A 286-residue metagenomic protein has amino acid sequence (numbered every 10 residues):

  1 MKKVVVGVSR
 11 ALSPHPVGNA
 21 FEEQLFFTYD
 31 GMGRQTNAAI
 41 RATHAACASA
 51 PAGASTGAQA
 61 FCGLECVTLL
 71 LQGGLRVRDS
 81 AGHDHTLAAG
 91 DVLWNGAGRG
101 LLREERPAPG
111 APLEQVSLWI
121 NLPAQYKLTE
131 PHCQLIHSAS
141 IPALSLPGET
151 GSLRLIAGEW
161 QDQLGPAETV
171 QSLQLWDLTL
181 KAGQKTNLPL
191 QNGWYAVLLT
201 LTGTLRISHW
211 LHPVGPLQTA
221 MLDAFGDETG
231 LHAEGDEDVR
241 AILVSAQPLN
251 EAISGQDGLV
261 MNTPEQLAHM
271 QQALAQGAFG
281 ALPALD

Functional and structural regions predicted by a protein language model:
M1-G57, F225-G226, I242-I253, D257-N262 (+1 more regions): Generic N-terminal segment detector
S13-T68, I141-N187: A short glycine-rich, His/Asp/Glu-containing loop-to-beta-strand
Q59-R76, W119-A124, L175-K181, Y195-I207: Short, conserved beta-strand element in jelly-roll/cupin
Q72-I136: Contiguous mid-protein beta-loop-alpha structural module that forms a pocket-lining wall or clamp of enzyme active
R78-G96, K185, L190-Q191, A196-L199 (+2 more regions): Short acidic-glycine-tyrosine-enriched beta hairpin
G98-Y126, P213-P216, A224-G255: Ligand-binding loop in jelly-roll beta-barrel domains
E105, T169-V170, V260, Q276: Domain-scale activation on soluble regions of proteins
L113, G148-G151, E168-L173, L180-G183 (+3 more regions): Short gly/pro-enriched beta-turn/loop segments at secondary-structure junctions
